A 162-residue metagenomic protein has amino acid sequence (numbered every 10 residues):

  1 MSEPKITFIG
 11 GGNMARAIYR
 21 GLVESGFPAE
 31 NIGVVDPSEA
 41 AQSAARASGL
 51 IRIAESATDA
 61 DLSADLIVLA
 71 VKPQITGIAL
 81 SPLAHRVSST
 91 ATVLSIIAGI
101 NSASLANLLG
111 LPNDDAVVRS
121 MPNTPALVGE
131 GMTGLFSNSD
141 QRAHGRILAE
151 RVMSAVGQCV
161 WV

Functional and structural regions predicted by a protein language model:
M1-S48, R52-E55, L62: NAD(P)+-binding Rossmann beta1-loop-alpha1 motif at the extreme N-terminus of oxidoreductases
Y19, E39, A57-L135: Rossmann-like NAD(P)(H) cofactor-binding subdomain of soluble oxidoreductases
G21-S25, V35, S48, R86 (+3 more regions): Change "in soluble alpha/beta enzymes" to "in soluble alpha/beta proteins
E30, I51, A91, D115-A116 (+1 more regions): A structural micro-motif
E39-A44, A103, R142-A143: Short, charged/polar "capping" segments at the starts of alpha-helices and the immediately preceding loops
R46-L69, N138-R142, R146: Extended low-complexity acidic/polar segments
S104, L108-A116, M132-V162: Internal alpha-helical scaffold of NAD(P)-dependent oxidoreductase catalytic cores
